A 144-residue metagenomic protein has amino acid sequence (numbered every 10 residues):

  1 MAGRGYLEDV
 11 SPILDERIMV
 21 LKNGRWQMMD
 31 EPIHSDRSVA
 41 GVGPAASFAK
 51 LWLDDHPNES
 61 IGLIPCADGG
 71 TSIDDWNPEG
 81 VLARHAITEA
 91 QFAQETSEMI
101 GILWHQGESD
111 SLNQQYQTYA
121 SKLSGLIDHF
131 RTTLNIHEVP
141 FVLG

Functional and structural regions predicted by a protein language model:
M1-G144: Cell-envelope and extracellular/periplasmic
